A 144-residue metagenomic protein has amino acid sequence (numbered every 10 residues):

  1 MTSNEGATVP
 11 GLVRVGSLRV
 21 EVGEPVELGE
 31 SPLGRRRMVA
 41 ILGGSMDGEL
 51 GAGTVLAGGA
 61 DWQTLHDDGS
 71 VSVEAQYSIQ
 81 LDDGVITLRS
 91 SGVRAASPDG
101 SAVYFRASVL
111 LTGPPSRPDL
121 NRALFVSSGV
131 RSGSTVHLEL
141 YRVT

Functional and structural regions predicted by a protein language model:
M1-T144: Beta-strand-enriched cores of mature, soluble protein domains
